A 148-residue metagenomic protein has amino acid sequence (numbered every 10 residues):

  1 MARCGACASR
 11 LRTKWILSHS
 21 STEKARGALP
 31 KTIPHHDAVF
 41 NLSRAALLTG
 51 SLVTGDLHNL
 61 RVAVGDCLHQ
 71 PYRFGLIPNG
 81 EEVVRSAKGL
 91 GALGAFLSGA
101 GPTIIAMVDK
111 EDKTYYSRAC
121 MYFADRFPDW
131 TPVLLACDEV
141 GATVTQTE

Functional and structural regions predicted by a protein language model:
M1, L17-K24, S117-M121: Short, compositionally biased segments
M1-R10: Gly/Ser-rich oxyanion-binding loop with an adjacent helix/lid that shapes the negatively charged ligand pocket
A6, L17-H19, I105: Conserved hydrophobic/aromatic beta-strand scaffold that supports enzyme active sites
R12, I16-H36: Glycine-rich phosphate-binding loop plus the immediately following alpha-helix
L42, L52-E148: Glycine-rich, charge-dense phosphate/pyrophosphate-binding loop(s) and the adjacent flexible "lid"/catalytic subdomain
A45: Solvent-exposed interhelical
